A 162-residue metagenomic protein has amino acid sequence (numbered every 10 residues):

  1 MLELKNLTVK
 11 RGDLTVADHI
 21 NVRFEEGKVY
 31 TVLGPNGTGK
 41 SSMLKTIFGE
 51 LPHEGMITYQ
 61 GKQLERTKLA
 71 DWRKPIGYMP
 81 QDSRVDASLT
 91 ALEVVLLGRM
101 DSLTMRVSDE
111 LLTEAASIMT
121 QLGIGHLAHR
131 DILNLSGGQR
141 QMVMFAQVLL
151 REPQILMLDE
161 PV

Functional and structural regions predicted by a protein language model:
L2, V16-H19: Conserved structural motif at the start of ABC-family nucleotide-binding domains
L33-P35: The feature captures the beta-strand-to-loop junction immediately N-terminal to the Walker
F48: Helix-to-loop junction immediately C-terminal to a conserved catalytic motif
H53-L64: Conserved ABC transporter NBD signature motif
D131-L135, Q139: Conserved ABC ATPase signature
F145: Hydrophobic anchor residue at the start of the ABC signature
L150-Q154: A short, proline-enriched helix->beta-strand linker immediately N-terminal to the Walker B motif in ABC-type P-loop
L156-E160: Catalytic Walker B motif of ABC-type/P-loop ATPase nucleotide-binding domains
